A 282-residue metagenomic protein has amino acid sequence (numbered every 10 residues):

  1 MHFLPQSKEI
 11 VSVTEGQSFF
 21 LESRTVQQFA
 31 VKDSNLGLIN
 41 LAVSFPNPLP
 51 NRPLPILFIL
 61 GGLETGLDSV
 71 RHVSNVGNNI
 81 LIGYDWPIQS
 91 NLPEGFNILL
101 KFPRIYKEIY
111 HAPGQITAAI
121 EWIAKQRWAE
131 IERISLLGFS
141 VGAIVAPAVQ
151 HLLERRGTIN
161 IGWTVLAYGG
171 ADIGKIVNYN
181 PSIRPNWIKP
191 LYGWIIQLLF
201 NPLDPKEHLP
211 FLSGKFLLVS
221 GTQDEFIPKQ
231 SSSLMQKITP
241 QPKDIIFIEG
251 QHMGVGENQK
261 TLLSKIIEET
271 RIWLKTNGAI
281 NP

Functional and structural regions predicted by a protein language model:
P5-N51: N-terminal cap/lid segment of alpha/beta-hydrolase-fold proteins
N51-G62: Short beta-strand element of the alpha/beta-hydrolase
D68-S74, N79-G114, V177-Y179, I183: Cap/lid segment of the alpha/beta-hydrolase catalytic domain
L100-S140: Gly/Ser-rich "nucleophile elbow"/oxyanion-hole loop immediately N-terminal to the catalytic nucleophile in hydrolases
P147-L198: Hydrolase active-site cap/lid region
L212, L218-S220, D224: Short beta-strand/loop motif that positions the catalytic acidic residue of the alpha/beta-hydrolase fold
E225-S231: Conserved alpha/beta-hydrolase "acid-adjacent" motif
Q241-P282: C-terminal catalytic histidine-bearing segment of alpha/beta-hydrolase fold enzymes
